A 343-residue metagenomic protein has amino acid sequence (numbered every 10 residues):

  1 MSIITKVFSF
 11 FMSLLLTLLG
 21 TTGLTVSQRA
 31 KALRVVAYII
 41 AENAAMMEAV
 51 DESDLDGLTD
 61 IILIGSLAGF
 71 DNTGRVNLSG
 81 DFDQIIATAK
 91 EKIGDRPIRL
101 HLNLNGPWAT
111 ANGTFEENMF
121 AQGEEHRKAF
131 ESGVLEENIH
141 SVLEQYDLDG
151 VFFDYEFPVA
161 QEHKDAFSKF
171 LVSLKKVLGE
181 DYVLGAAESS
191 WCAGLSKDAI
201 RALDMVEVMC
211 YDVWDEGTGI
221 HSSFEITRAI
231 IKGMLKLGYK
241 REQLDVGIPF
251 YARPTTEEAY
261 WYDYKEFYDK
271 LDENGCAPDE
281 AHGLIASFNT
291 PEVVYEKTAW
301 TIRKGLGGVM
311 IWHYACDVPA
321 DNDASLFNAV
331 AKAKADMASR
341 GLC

Functional and structural regions predicted by a protein language model:
S27-N138, I220-E225, A335: Glycan-recognition patch characteristic of GH18 chitinases/ENGases and related GlcNAc/peptidoglycan-binding proteins
V36-I40, F70-Q84, E156-L271, G283 (+1 more regions): Substrate-binding surface in catalytic domains of secreted glycosidases
I61, F153, V206, V246 (+2 more regions): Conserved, mostly hydrophobic/aromatic
S79-K90, E136-L143, S168-K175, F224-K232 (+3 more regions): Generic structural signal for well-ordered alpha-helices, preferentially at hydrophobic/aromatic core positions
T110-A121, R241-K304, A320-C343: Glycan-binding loop/region signatures in secreted carbohydrate-active enzymes
H126-V151, S173, W191, L195-A199: An active-site-proximal structural segment forming one wall of the substrate-binding cleft that immediately precedes
E136-K164, C210-D212, M310: Active-site groove signature of glycoside hydrolases
